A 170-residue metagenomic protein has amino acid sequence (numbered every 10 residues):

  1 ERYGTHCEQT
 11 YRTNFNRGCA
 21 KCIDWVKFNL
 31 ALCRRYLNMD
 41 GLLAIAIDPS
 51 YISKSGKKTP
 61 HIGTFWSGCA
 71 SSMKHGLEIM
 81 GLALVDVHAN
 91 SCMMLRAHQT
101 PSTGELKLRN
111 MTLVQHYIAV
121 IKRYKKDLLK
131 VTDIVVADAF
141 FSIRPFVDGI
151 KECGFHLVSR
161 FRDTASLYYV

Functional and structural regions predicted by a protein language model:
R2-T13: Short, basic interhelical loop/turn and adjoining N-cap of the next helix at nucleic-acid- or acidic-partner-contacting
Y3-G4, L37, L128: A broad structural signal for alpha-helix termini and local helix breaks/kinks
G4, K21-C22, V26, L106-L113: Intrinsic-disorder-associated interaction segments
C7-Q9, D48, D138: Residue-level detector of functionally special positions within alpha-helical transmembrane segments of multi-pass
N14-L95, P101: Active-site-proximal, Lys/Arg-enriched surface segment that forms a nucleic-acid-binding/basic interface patch
S102-V170: An internal, acidic/charged active-site-proximal segment that coordinates divalent cations and/or engages
